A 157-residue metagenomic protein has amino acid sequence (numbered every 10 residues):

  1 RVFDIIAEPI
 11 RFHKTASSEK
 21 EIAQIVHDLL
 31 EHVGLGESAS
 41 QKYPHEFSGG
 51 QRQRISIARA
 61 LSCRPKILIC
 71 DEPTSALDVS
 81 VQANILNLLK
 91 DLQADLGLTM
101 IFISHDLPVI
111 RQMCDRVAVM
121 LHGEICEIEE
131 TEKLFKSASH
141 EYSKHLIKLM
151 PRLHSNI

Functional and structural regions predicted by a protein language model:
K20-S38, I147-K148: Conserved ABC ATPase "signature" region
Y43-F47, Q51: Conserved ABC ATPase signature
I57, I85: Hydrophobic anchor residue at the start of the ABC signature
S62-K66: A short, proline-enriched helix->beta-strand linker immediately N-terminal to the Walker B motif in ABC-type P-loop
I110-Q112: A short, surface-exposed alpha-helical micro-motif characterized by mixed small hydrophobic and charged/polar residues
I128-I157: Short catalytic/signature loops enriched in Gly
